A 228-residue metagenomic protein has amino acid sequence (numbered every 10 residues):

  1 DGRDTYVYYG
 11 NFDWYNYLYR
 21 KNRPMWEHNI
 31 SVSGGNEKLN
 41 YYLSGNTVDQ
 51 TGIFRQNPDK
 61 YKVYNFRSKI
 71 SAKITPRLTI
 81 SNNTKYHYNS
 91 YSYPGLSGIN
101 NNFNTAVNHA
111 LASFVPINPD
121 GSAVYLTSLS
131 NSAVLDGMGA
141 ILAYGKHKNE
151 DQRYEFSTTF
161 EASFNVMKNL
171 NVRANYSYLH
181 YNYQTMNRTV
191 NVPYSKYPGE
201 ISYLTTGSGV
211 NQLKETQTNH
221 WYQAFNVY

Functional and structural regions predicted by a protein language model:
D1-N11, G52-S157, R173-Y228: Surface-exposed loop/interface segments of Gram-negative outer-membrane beta-barrel transport/assembly proteins
D1-P58, S163-N165: Residues embedded in well-ordered regular secondary structure
E37-K38, P76, K168, V172: Short coil turns and loop connectors of transmembrane beta-barrels in diderm outer membranes and organellar homologs
